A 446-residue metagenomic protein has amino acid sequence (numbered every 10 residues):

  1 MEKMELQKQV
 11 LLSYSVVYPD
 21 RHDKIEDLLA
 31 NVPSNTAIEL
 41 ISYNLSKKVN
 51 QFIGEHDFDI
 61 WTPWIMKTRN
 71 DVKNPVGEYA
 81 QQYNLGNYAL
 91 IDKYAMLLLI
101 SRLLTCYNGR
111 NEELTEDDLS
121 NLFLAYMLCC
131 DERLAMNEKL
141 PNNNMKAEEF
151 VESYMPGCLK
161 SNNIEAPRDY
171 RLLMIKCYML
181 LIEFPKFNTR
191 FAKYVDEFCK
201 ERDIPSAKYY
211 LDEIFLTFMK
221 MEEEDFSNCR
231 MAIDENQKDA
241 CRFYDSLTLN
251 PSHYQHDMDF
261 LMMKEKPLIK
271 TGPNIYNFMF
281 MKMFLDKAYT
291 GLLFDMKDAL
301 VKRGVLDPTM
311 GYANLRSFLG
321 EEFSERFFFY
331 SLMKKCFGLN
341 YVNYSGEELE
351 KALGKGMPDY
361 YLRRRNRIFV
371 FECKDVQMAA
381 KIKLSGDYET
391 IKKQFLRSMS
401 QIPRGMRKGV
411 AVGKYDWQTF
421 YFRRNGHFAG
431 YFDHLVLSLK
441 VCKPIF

Functional and structural regions predicted by a protein language model:
M1-M219: Long amphipathic alpha-helical coiled-coil/heptad-repeat bundle
L122-F337: Interfaces and regulatory segments of ATP-dependent nucleotide/adenylate/phosphodiester-chemistry enzymes
P267, I275, L437-F446: Polybasic (Lys/Arg-rich)
M333-R363: A short acidic/basic microdomain associated with nuclease active sites
K351-G356, Q377-A380, V441-I445: Flexible loop/turn segments at secondary-structure boundaries
D359, N366-V370, D433-L435, P444: Beta-sheet entry/capping signal
L362-K383: Active-site beta-strand-loop-beta-strand hairpin of nuclease catalytic cores that positions key catalytic residues
M378-H434: Catalytic cores of nucleic-acid endonucleases
